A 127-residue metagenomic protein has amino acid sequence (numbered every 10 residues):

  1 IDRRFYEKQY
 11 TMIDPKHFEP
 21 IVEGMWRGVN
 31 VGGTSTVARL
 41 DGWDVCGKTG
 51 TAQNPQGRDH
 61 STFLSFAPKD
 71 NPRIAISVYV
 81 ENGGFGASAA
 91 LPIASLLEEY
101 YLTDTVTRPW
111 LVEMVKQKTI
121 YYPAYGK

Functional and structural regions predicted by a protein language model:
I1-Y10, K16-R108: Active-site beta-strand/loop architecture of penicillin-binding DD-peptidases
R108-K127: Short, highly charged C-terminal tails/helix-capping segments
